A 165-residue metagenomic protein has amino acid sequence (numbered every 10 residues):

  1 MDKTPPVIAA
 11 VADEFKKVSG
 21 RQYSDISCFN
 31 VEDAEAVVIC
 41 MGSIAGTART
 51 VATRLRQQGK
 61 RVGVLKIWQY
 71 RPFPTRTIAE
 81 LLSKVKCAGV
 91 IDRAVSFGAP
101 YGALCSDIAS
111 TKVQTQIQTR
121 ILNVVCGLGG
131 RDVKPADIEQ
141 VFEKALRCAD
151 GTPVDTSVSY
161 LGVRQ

Functional and structural regions predicted by a protein language model:
M1-P5, M41, W68, A94 (+2 more regions): Hydrophobic alpha-helical scaffolding
M1-S27: Conformationally flexible catalytic loops at phosphate/diphosphate-handling active centers
A10, V18, T50-V64, V113-Q114: Short helix-loop-beta junction
D33-K60, F73-E80: Redox- and metal-dependent alpha/beta enzyme cores, enriched for Fe-S-associated oxidoreductases and cofactor-handling
R71-T77, R131-P135: Structural motif
T77-A99: A structural-propensity feature for long, helix-poor, extended segments
D92-Q165: Peripheral docking tails and interdomain loops at the edges of cofactor- or intermediate-handling domains
